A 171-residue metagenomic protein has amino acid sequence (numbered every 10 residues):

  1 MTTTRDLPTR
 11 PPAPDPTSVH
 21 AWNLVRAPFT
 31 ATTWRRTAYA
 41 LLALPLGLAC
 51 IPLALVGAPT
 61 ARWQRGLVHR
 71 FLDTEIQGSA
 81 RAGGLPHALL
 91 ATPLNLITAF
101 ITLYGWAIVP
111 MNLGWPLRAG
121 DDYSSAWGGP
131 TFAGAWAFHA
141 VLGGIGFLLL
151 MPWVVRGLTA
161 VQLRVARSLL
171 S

Functional and structural regions predicted by a protein language model:
M1-F29, S168-S171: Actinobacteria-biased recognition of intrinsically disordered, low-complexity terminal regions
N23-A27, I76-A80, S124-P130: A cross-kingdom feature marking solvent-exposed beta-strand/loop segments within repeated, beta-rich binding/scaffold
N23-V56, L67, R81-V109, L113 (+1 more regions): Short, structured motif recognition centered on aromatic/hydrophobic residues
R26, V56, T98, T102 (+3 more regions): Generic alpha-helical structural element
G57-P86, L149-S171: Cytoplasmic membrane-interface segments at the C-terminal ends of transmembrane helices
A82-G83, H87, T131-P152: Pore-lining and gate-forming transmembrane alpha-helices of multi-pass membrane transport proteins
T98, R118, R167-L170: Charged/polar positions within long, soluble alpha-helices
A107-V141: Membrane interfacial helix motifs at helix-loop boundaries and amphipathic/re-entrant anchors
